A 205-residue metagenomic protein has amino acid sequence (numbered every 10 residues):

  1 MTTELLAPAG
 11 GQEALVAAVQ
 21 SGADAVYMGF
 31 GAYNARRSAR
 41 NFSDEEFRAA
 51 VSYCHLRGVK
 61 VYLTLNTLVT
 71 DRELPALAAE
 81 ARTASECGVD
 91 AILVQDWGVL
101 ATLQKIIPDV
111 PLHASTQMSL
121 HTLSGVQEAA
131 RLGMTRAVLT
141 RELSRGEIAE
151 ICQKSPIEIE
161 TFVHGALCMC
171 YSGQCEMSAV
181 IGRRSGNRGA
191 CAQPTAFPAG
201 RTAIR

Functional and structural regions predicted by a protein language model:
M1-L120, V138-L139, E147-R205: Active-site pocket-lining/capping segments in soluble small-molecule metabolic enzymes
I92, L132-G133: Hydrophobic alpha-helical bundles that form the membrane domains of multi-pass transporters
T122-S124: Conserved nucleotide-cofactor-binding alpha/beta core module
